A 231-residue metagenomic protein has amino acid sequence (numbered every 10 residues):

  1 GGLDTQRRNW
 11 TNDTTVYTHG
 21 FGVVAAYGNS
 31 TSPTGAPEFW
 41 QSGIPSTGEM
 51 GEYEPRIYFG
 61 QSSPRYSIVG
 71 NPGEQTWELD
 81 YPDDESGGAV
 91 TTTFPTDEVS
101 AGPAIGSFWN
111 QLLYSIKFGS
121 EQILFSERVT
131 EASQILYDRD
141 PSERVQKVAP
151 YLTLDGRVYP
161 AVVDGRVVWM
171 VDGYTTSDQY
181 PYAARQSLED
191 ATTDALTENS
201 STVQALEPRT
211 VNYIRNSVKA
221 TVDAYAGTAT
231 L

Functional and structural regions predicted by a protein language model:
G1-L231: Soluble extracytoplasmic regions of secretory-pathway and membrane proteins
